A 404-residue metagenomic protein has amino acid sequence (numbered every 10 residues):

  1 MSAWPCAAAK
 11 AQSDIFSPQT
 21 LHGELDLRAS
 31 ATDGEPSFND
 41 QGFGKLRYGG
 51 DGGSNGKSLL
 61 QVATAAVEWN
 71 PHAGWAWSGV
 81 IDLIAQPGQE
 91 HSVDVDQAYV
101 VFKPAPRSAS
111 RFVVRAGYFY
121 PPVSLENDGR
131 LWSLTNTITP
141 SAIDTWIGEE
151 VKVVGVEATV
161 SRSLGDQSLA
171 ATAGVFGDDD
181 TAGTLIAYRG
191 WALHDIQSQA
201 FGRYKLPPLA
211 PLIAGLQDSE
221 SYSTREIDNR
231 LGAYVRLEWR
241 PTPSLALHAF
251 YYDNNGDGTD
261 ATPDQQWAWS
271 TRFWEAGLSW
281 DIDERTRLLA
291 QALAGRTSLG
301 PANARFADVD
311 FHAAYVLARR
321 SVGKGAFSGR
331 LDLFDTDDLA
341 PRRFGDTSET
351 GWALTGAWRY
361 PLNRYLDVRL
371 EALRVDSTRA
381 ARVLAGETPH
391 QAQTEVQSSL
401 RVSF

Functional and structural regions predicted by a protein language model:
M1-D14: Cleavable N-terminal export/targeting peptides
S13, D51-K57, W69, G88 (+10 more regions): Outer-membrane beta-barrel proteins
S13-Y48: Transmembrane beta-strand segments of Gram-negative outer membrane beta-barrel proteins
F16, F102-V114, E150-V316: Signature for the C-terminal beta-barrel architecture of outer-membrane proteins
P18-L21, D26-T32, S54-R189, E238-L245 (+4 more regions): Outer membrane beta-barrel
L46-G52, D82-L83, T137-A142, A214-S221 (+4 more regions): Extracytoplasmic loops and strand-loop junctions of Gram-negative outer membrane beta-barrel proteins
S54-V62, E90-D94, T145-K152, R225-N229 (+4 more regions): Short sequence motifs at beta-strands and strand-loop junctions characteristic of Gram-negative outer-membrane
A98-F102, N127, S244-F404: Outer-membrane beta-barrel pore domains
